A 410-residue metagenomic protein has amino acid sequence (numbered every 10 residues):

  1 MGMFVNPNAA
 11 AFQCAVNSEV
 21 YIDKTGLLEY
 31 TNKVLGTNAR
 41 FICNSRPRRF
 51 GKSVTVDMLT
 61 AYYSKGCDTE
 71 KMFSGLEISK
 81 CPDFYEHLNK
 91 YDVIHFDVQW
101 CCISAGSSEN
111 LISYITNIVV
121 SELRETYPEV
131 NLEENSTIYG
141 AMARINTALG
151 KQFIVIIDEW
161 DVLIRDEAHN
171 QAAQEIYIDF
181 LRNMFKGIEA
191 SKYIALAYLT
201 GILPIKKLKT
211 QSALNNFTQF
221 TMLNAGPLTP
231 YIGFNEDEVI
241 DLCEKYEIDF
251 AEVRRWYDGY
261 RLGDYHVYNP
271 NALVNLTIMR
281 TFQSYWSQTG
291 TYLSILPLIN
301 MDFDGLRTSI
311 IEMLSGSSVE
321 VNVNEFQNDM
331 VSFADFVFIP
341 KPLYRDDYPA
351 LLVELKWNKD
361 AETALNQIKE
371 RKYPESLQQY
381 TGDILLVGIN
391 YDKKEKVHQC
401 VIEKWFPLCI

Functional and structural regions predicted by a protein language model:
M1-D304, T308, S318-V319: Phosphate-binding site recognition
R144-L149, S318-D346: Active-site metal-binding core of divalent-cation-utilizing nuclease and nuclease-like domains
I154, P349-V353, L385: Structural motif
Q174-F180, W357-P374: Mg2+/Mn2+-dependent nuclease catalytic core
N183-S191, I311-G316, Q367-V387: Metal-dependent nuclease catalytic cores in nucleic-acid-processing enzymes, especially RNase H-like/related
I310, A334-P340, D347-K359, R371: Conserved catalytic cores of phosphodiester-cleaving nucleases, focusing on short active-site segments
V321-E325, Y344-A350, A361-A364, Q379-Y380 (+1 more regions): Extended hydrophobic-aromatic, low-complexity segments
S376, T381-I410: Domain-level recognition of nuclease-like catalytic cores that cleave nucleotide substrates
